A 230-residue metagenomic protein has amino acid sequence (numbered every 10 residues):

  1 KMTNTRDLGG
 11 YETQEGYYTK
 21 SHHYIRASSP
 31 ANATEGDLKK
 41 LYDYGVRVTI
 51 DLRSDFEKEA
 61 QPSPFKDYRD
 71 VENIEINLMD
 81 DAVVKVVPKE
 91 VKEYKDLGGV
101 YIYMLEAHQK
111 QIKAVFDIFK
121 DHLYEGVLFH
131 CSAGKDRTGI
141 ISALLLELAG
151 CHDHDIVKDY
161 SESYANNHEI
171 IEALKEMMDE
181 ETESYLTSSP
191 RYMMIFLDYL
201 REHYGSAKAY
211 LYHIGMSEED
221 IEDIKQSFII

Functional and structural regions predicted by a protein language model:
K1-L128, I140-I230: Cys-dependent protein tyrosine phosphatase-like superfamily
A133, R137-T138: Ser/Thr-glycine-rich phosphate-binding loops at phosphate-binding pockets of nucleotides, nucleotide cofactors
